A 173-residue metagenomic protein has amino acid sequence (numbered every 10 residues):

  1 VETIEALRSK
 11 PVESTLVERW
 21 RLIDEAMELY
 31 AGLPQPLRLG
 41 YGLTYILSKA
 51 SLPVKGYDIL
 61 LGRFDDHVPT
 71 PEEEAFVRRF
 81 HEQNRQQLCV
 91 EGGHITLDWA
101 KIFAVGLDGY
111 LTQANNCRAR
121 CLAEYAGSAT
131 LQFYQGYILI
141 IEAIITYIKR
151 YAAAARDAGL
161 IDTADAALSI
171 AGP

Functional and structural regions predicted by a protein language model:
V1-R120: Long, non-catalytic protein-protein interaction scaffolds
A31-G32, P36-L39, Y45, P69-E72 (+3 more regions): Mature, well-folded catalytic/scaffold domains that follow N-terminal targeting or propeptide regions
